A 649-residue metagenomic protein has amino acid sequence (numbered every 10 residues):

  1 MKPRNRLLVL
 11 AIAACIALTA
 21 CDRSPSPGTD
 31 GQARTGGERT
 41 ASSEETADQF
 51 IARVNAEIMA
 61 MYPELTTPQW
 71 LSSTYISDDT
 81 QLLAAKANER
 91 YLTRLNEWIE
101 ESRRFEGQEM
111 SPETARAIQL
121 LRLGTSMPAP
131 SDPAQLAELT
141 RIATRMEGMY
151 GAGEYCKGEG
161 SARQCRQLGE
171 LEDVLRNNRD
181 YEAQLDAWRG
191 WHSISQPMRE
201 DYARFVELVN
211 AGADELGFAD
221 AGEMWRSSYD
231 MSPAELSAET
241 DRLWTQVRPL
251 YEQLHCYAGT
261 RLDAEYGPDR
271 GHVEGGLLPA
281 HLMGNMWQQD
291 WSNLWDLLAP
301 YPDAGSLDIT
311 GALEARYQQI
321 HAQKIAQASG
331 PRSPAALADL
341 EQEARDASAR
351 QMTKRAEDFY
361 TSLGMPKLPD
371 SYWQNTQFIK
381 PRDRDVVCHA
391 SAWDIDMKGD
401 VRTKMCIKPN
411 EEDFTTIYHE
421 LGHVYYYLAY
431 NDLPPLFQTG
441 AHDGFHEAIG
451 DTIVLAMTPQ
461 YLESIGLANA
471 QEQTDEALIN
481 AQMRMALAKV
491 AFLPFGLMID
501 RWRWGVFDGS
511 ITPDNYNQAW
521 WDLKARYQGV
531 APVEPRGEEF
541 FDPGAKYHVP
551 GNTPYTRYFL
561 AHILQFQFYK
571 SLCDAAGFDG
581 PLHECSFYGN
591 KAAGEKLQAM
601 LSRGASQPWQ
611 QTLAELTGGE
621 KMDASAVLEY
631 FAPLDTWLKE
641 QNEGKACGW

Functional and structural regions predicted by a protein language model:
M1-V9: Bacterial N-terminal signal peptides that target proteins for export
A17-A20: C-terminal motif of bacterial Sec signal peptides marking the signal peptidase cleavage site
R23, G31-R204, G222, K546-V549 (+4 more regions): N-terminal helix-rich structural modules
G28-A47, S73, D79-T80, D220 (+14 more regions): C-terminal, non-catalytic "cap/extension" segments appended to globular domains
R163-E170, R204-K404, T474-Q482, A491: Active-site-proximal, well-structured secondary-structure segments within enzyme catalytic domains
L236, T240-L250, G440-A481: Post-HExxH zinc-binding segment in Zn-dependent metallohydrolases
I407: Ligand-binding pocket scaffold of soluble enzyme catalytic domains
L421-L436, I453, M457: Catalytic Zn2+-binding segment of zinc metalloproteases
